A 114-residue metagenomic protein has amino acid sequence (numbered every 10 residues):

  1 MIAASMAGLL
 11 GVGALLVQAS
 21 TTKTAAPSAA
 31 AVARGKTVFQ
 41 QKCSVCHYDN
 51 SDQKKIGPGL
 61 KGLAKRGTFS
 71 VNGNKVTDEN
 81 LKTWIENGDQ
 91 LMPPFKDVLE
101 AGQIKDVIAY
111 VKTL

Functional and structural regions predicted by a protein language model:
A3-G13: Bacterial N-terminal signal peptides
L15-V38: Electrostatic cytochrome c docking/interface patches
A31, F39-V45, N50, A64 (+2 more regions): Short pre-active-site segment immediately N-terminal to redox-active cysteine/selenocysteine motifs in thiol-based
V32-K36, Y48-T83: Gly/Gly-Pro-rich "capping" loops immediately C-terminal to redox-active cysteine motifs in periplasmic/lumenal
K54-K65, W84-L114: Axial heme c-ligation environment in periplasmic c-type cytochrome domains
